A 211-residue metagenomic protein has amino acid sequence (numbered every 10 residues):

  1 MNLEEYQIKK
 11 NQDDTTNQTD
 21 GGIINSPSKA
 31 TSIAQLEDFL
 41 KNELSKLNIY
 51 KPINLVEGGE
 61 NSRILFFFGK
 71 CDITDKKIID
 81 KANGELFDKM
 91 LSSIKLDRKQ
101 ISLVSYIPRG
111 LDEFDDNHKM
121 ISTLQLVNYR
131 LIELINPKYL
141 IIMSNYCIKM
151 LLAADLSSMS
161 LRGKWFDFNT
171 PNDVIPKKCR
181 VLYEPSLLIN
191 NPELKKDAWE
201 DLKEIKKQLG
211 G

Functional and structural regions predicted by a protein language model:
N2-G211: A polyanion-binding, active-site-adjacent surface
